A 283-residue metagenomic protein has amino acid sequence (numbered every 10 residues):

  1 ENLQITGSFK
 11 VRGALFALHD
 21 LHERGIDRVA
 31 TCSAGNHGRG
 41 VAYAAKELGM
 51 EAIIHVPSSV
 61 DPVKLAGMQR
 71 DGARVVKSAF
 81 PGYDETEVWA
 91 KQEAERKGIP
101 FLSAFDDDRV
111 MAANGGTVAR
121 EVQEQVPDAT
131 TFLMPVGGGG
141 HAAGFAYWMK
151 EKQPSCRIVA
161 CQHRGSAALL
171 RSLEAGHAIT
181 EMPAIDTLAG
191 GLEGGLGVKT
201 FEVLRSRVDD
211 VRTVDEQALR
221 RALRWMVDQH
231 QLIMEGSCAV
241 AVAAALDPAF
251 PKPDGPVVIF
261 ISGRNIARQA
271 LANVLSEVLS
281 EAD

Functional and structural regions predicted by a protein language model:
E1-D283: PLP-dependent amino-acid enzyme catalytic core
